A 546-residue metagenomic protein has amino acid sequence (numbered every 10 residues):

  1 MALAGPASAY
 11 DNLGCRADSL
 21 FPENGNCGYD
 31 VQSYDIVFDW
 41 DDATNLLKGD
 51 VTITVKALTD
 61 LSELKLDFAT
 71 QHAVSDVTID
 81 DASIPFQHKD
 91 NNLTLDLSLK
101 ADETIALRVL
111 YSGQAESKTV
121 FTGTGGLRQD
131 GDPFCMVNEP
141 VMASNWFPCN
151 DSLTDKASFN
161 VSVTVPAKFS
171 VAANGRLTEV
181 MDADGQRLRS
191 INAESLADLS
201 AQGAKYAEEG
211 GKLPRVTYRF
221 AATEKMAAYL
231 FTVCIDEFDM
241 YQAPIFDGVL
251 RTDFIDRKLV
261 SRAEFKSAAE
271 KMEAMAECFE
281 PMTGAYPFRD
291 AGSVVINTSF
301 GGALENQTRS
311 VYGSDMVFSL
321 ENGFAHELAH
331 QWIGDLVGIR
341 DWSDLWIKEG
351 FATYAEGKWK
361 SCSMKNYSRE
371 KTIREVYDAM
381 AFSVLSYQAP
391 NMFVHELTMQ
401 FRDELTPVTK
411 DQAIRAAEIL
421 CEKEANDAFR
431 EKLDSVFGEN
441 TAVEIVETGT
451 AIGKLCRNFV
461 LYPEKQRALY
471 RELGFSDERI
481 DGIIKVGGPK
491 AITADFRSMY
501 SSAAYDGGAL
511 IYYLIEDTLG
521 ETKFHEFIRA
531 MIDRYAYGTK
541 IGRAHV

Functional and structural regions predicted by a protein language model:
A7-K48, S75, D130-D132, L153: N-terminal, polar/Ser/Thr-rich
E23-N24, A101, L110-N160, V180: Glycine/proline-rich low-complexity spacer/linker segments in large multi-domain proteins
G49, V137-V141, C149-A325, Y354 (+9 more regions): Hydrophobic helix-coil surface modules that form long, contiguous segments used for peptide/substrate interaction
T52-Q71, N150, F159-P166: Surface-exposed beta-strand/loop patches in extracellular or lumenal glycoproteins
A69-L127, A201-L213, T217: A surface-exposed beta-strand-loop module
F324, L328-I333, F351: Active-site His/Glu-centered metal-binding helix of metallohydrolases
Q331-L345, C362: Catalytic Zn2+-binding segment of zinc metalloproteases
T406-K454, K490-H545: Amphipathic alpha-helical substructures
